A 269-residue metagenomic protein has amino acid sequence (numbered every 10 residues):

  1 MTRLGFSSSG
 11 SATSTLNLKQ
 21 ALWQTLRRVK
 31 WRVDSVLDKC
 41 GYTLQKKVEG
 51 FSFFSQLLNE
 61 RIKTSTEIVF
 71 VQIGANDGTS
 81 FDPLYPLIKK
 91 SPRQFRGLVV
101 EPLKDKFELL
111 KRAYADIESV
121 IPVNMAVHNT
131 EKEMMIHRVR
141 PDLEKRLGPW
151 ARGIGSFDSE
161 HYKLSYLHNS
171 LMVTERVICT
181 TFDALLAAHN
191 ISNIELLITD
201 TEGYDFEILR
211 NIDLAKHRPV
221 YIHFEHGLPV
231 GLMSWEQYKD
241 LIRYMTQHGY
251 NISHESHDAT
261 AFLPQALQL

Functional and structural regions predicted by a protein language model:
T2-L269: Phosphate/nucleotide-binding beta-alpha loop and adjacent structural elements of enzyme active sites
